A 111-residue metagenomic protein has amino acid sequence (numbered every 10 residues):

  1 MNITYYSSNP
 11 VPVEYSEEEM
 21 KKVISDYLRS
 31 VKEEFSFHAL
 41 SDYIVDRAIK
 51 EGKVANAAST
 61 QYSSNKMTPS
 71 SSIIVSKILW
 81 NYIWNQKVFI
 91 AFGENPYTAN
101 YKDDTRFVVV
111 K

Functional and structural regions predicted by a protein language model:
M1-F37: Long, low-complexity, charged/polar intrinsically disordered regions in eukaryotic proteins
P10, I44, F89, F107-V109: Detector for intrinsically disordered, low-structure N-terminal pre-sequences
E19, V23-Y27, Y43, R47 (+1 more regions): Charge-rich, solvent-exposed alpha-helical interaction surfaces
D26, S30, E34, R47-E51 (+2 more regions): Surface-exposed polar/charged interaction patches
D42-I73: Short helix-coil junctions and helix-kink-helix linkers
M67-N85: Short amphipathic alpha-helical interaction segments
I83-G93: A short, conserved structural fragment
G93-K111: Short, cationic-aromatic polyanion-contact patches
